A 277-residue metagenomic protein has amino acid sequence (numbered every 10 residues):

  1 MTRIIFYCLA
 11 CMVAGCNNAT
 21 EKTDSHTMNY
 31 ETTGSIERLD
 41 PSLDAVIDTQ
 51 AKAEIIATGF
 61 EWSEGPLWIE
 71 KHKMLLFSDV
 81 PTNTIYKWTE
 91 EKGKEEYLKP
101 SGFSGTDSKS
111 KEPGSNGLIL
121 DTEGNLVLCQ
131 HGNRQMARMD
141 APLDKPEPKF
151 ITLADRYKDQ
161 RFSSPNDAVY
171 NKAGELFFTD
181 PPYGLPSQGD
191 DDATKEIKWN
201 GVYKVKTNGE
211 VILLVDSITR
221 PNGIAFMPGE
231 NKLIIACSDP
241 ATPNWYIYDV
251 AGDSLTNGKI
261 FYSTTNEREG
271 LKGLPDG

Functional and structural regions predicted by a protein language model:
M1-Y7: Sec-dependent signal peptide recognition, specifically the positively charged N-region followed immediately by
M12-G15: C-terminal motif of bacterial Sec signal peptides marking the signal peptidase cleavage site
N17-G277: Sequence-structural signature of mature extracellular/luminal beta-sheet repeat domains, prominently beta-propellers
